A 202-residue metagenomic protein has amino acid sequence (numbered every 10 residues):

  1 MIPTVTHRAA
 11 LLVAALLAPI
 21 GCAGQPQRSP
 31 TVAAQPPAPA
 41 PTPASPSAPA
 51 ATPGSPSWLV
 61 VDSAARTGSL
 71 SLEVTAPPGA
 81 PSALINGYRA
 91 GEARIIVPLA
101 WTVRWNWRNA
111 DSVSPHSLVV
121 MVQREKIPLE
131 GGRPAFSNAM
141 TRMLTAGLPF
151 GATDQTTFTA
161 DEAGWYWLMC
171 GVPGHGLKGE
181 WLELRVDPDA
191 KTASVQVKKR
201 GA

Functional and structural regions predicted by a protein language model:
I2-L11: Bacterial N-terminal signal peptides that target proteins for export
I20-G21: C-terminal motif of bacterial Sec signal peptides marking the signal peptidase cleavage site
P26-W58, R142-A202: Extracellular/periplasmic metallocenter environments
P46-A76: A eukaryote-biased signal for short, well-structured alpha-helical docking elements
V60-D62, G91-V119, D154-E162, Y166: Beta-strand cores of secreted/periplasmic/IMS beta-sandwich domains, seen most often in copper-related folds
G68-T102: N-terminal edge beta-strand
A76, W101, R108-D111, V120-R124 (+3 more regions): A mature extracytoplasmic/lumenal domain signature
S82-A83, S112-F150, P173-E183: Histidine- and aromatic-enriched segments that form or immediately flank copper-ligand environments
